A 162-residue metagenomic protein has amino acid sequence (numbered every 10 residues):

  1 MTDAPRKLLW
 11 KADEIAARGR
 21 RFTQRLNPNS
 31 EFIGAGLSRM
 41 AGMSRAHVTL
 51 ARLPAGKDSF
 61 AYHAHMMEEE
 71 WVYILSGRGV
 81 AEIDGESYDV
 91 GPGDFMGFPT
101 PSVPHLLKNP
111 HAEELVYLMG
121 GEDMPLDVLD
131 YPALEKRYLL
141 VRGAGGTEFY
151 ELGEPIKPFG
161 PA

Functional and structural regions predicted by a protein language model:
M1-R45, V128-A162: A short, N-terminal "cap"/entry segment at the start of jelly-roll beta-barrel domains of the cupin/DSBH fold
S30-G36, T49-H65, T100: Conserved short histidine dyad/triad with adjacent acidic residue
R39-M40, F60-H65, L106-P110: Short histidine-centered beta-strand/loop micro-motifs that create catalytic or ligand/metal-coordination sites
L50-P54, A64-E82, G120-M124: Short, conserved beta-strand element in jelly-roll/cupin
W71, R78-V80, S87, P104 (+1 more regions): Structural motif
G85-T100: Short acidic-glycine-tyrosine-enriched beta hairpin
T100-L126: Ligand-binding loop in jelly-roll beta-barrel domains
